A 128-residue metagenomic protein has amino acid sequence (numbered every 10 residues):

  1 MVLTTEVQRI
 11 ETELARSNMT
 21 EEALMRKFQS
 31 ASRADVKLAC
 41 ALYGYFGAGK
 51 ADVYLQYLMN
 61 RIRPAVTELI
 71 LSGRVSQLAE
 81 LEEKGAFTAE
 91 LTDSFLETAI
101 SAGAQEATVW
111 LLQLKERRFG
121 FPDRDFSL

Functional and structural regions predicted by a protein language model:
M1-L128: Ankyrin repeat (ANK) tandem alpha-helical domains that serve as protein-protein interaction scaffolds, prominent
